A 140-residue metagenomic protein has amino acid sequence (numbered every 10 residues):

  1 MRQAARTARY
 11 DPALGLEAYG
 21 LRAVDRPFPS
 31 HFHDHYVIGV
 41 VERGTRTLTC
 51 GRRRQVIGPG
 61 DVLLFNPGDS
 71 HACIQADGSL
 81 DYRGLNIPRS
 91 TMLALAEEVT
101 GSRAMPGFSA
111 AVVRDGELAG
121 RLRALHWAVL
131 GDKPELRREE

Functional and structural regions predicted by a protein language model:
R2-M105: N-terminal regulatory/effector-sensing and dimerization cores that precede helix-turn-helix DNA-binding domains
E98-E140: Amphipathic alpha-helical segments enriched in hydrophobic/aromatic residues interleaved with Lys/Arg
